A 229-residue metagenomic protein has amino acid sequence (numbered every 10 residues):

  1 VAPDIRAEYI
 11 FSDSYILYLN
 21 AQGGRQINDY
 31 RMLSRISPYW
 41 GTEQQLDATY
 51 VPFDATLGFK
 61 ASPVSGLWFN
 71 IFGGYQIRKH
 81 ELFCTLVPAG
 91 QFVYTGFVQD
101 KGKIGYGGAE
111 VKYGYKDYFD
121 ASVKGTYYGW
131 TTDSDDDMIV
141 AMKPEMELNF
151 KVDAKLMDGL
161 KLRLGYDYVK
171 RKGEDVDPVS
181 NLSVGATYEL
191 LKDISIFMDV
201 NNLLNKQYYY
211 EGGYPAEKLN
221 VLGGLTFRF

Functional and structural regions predicted by a protein language model:
A2-F229: Exposed, low-structure sequence patches enriched in small/polar residues
